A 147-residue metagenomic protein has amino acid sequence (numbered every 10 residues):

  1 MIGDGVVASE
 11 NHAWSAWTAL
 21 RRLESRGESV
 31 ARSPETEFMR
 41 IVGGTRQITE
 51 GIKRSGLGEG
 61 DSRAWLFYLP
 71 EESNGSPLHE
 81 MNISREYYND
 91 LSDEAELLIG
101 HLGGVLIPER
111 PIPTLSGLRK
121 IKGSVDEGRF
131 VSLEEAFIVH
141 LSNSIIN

Functional and structural regions predicted by a protein language model:
M1-S15: Long alpha-helical, hydrophobic tracts
A13-P70: Ordered, amphipathic secondary-structure segments that act as subunit-interaction surfaces in large macromolecular
L57-N147: Glycine-rich, aromatic-bearing surface loops/beta-hairpins
